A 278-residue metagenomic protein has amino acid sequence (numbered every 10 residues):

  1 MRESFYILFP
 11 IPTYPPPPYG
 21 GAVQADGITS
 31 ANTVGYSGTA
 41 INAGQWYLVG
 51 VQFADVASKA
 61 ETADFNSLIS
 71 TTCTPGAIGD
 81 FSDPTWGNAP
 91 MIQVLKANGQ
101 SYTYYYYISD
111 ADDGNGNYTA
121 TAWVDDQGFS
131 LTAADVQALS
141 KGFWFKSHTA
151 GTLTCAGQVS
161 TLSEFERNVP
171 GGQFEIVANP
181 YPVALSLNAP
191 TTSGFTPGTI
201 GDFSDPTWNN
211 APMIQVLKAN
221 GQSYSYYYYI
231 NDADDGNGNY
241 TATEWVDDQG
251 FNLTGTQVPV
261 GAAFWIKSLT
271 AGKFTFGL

Functional and structural regions predicted by a protein language model:
F9, P17-N88, K96-Q100, A133-N210 (+1 more regions): A short, polar beta-strand/turn micro-motif
G76-G79, G99, G114-G116, G201 (+2 more regions): Small-residue-biased low-complexity repeat regions
I92-V94, Y104-Y106, W123, F145 (+4 more regions): Fold-core signature of tandem repeat domains
Y102-L139, S225-V258: A cross-kingdom feature marking solvent-exposed beta-strand/loop segments within repeated, beta-rich binding/scaffold
P180-A189, F195, F203-V258: Contiguous ligand/interfacial binding patches
